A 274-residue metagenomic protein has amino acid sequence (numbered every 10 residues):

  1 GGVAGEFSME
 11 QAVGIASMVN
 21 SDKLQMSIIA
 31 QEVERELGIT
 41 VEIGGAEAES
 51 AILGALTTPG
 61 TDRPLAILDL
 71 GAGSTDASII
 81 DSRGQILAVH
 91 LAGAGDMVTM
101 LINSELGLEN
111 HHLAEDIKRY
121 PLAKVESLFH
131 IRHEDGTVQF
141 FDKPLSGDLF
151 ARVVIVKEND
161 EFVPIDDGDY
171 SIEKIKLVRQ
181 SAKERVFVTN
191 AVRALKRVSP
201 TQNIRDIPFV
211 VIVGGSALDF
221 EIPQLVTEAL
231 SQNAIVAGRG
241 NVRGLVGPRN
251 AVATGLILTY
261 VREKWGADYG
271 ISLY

Functional and structural regions predicted by a protein language model:
G1-P64, S127, D135-V153, K157-R185 (+1 more regions): Nucleotide/phosphate-binding catalytic cleft detector across ATP-hydrolyzing and phosphate-transferring enzymes
S50-G54, D76, M100, S104: Contiguous, well-ordered alpha-helical segments that form the cores/surfaces of helical PPI scaffolds
P59-I86: Gly/Thr-rich phosphate-binding beta-strand-loop-beta motif of the actin/hexokinase/Hsp70
I67-T75, A92-D96, G214-A217, Y269: A short acidic Gly-Thr/Ser loop motif
G84-L128: Glycine-rich phosphate-binding loop plus the immediately following alpha-helix
A94, V98, F187, V252: Catalytic-loop motifs flanking and including active-site residues across diverse enzymes
E105, E109, I117-K124, A194 (+4 more regions): Change "in soluble alpha/beta enzymes" to "in soluble alpha/beta proteins
